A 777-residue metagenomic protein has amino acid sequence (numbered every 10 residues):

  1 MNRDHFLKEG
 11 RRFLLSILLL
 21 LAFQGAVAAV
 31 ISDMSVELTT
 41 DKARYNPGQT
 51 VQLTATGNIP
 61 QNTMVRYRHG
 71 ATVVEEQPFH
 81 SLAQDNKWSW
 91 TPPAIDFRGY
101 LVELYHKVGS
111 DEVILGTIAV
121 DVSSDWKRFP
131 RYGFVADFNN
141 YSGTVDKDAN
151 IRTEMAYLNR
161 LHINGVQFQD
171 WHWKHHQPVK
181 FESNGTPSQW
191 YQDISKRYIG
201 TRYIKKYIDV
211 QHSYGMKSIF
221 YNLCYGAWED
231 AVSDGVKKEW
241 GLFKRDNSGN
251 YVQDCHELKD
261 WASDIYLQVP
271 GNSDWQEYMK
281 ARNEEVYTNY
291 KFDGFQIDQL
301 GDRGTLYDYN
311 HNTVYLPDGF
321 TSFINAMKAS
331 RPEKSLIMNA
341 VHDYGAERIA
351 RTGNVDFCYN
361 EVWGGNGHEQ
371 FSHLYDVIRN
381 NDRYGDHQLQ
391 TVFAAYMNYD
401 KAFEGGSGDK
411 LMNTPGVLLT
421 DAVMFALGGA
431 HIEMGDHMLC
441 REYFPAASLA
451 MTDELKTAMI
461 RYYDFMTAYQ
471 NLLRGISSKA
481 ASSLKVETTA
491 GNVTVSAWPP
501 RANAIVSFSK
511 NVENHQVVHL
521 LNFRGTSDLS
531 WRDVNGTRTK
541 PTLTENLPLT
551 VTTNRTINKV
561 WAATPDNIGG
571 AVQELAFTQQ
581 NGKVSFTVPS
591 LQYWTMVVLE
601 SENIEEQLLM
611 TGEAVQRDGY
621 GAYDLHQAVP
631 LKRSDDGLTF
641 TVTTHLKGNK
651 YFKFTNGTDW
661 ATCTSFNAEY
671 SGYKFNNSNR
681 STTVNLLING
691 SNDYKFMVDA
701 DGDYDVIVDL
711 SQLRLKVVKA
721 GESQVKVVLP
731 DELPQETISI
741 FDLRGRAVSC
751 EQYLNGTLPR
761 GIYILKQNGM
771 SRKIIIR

Functional and structural regions predicted by a protein language model:
I17, A28-N164, F168, F523-T526 (+3 more regions): Mature N-terminal, pre-catalytic/accessory segment of carbohydrate-active enzymes
W126-K147, F220, C224-Y290: Active-site-adjacent "subsite" loops/lids of carbohydrate-active enzymes
G271-F357, W363-D376, G385: Active-site neighborhood of glycoside hydrolase catalytic domains
L389-S477: Aromatic/acidic polysaccharide-binding cleft in carbohydrate-active enzymes
N492-R555, Q592-T595: Carbohydrate-binding surface patches
Q580-N603, Y704-K716: C-terminal beta-strand-rich structural cap/linker in extracellular carbohydrate-active enzymes
I604-K647, G657-R680: Aromatic-rich carbohydrate-binding modules that target alpha-glucans
E722-R777: C-terminal outer-membrane/trafficking sorting elements
